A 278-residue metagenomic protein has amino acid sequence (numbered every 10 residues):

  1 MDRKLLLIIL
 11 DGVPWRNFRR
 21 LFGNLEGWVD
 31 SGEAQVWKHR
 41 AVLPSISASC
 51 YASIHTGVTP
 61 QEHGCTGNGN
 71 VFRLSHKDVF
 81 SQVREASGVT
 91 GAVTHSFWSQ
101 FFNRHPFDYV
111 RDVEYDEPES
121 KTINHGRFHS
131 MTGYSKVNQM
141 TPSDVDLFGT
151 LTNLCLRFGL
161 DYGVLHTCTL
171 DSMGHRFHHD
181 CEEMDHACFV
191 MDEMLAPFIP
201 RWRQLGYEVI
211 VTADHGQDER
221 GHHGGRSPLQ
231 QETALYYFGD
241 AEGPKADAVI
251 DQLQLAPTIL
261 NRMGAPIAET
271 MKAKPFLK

Functional and structural regions predicted by a protein language model:
M1-K278: Feature captures the catalytic ectodomains and active-site-proximal regions of enzymes that hydrolyze or transfer
